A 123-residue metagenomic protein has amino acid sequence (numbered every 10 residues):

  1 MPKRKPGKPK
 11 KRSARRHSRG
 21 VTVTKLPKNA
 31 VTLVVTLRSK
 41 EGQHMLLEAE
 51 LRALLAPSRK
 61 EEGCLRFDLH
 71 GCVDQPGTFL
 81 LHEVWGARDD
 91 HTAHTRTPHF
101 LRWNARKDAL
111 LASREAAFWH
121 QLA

Functional and structural regions predicted by a protein language model:
P2, L26, A53, P57-L65 (+1 more regions): An amphipathic, aromatic/His-enriched active-site/gating alpha helix that lines ligand/cofactor pockets
P2-V31, L69-G77, N104-A123: Glycine-rich beta-strand-turn "strand-cap" elements at beta-sheet edges
V31-R38, D68-T95: Short, well-ordered beta-strand segments in beta-rich or mixed alpha/beta enzyme and ligand-binding folds
R38-L46: Short, surface-exposed ligand-recognition loops at beta-strand->loop->(often short) alpha-helix junctions that present
E48, R52: Conserved GNAT-fold acetyl-CoA-binding loop/helix
